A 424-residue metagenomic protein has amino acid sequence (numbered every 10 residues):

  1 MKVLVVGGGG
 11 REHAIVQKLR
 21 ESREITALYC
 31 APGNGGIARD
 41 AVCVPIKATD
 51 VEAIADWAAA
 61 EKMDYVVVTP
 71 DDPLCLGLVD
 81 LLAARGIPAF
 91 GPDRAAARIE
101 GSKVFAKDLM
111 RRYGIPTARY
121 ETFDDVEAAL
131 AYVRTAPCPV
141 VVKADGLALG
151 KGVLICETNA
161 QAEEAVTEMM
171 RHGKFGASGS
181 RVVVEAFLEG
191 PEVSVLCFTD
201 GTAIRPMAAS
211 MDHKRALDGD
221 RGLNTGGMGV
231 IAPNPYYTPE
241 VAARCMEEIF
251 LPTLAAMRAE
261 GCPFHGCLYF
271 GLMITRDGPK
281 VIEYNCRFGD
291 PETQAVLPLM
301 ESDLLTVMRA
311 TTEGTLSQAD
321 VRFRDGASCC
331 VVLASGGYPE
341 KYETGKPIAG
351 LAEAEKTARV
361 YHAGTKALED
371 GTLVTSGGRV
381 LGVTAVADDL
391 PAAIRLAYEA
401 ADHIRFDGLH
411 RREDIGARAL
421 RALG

Functional and structural regions predicted by a protein language model:
M1-A95: ATP-binding N-terminal substructure of ATP-dependent carboxylate-amine bond-forming enzymes
E21, G36-A38, A60, F90 (+13 more regions): Solvent-exposed alpha-helices and their adjacent loops that cap or buttress functional pockets in soluble metabolic
C43-T49, E121-D125, C156: Short acidic-hydrophobic, aromatic-tinged amphipathic segments that line or gate anion-handling sites
F90-G152: A conserved helix-loop-beta module that forms one wall/lid of the active-site cleft in ATP-utilizing catalytic domains
G152-T293: Internal nucleotide-binding/catalytic subdomain
M246-L268, N285-T357, L368: Active-site "cap" helix and flanking loop/linker of ATP-utilizing ligase/carboxylase catalytic domains
T365-D370, V374-G424: Generic C-terminus detector
